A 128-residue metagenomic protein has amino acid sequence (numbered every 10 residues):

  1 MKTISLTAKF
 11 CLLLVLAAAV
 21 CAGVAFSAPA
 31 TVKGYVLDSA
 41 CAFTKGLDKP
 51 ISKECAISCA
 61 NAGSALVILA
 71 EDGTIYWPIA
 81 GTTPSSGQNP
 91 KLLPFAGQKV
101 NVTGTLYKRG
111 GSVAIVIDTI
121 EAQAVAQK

Functional and structural regions predicted by a protein language model:
M1-T7: N-terminal secretory signal peptides that target proteins for export/translocation
K9-G23: Bacterial N-terminal signal peptides
A22-K128: OB-fold and OB-like single-stranded nucleic-acid-recognition modules and their adjacent interaction interfaces
